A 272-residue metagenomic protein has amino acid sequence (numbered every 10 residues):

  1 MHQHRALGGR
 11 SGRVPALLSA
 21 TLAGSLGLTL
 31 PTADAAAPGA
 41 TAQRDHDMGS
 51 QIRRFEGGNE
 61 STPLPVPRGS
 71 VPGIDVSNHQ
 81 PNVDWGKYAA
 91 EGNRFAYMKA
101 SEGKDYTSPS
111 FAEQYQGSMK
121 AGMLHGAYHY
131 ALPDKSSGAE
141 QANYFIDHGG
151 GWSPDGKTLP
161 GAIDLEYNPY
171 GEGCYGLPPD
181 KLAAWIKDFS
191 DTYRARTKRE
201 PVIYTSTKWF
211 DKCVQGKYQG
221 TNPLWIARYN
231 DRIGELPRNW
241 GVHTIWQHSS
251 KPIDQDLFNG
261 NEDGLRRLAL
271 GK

Functional and structural regions predicted by a protein language model:
M1-A36: Secretory targeting and sorting signals
M1-Q3, D45, D147, Q247: Intrinsically disordered, low-complexity cationic segments
S11-P15, G27-L30, A42, S153 (+3 more regions): Polar low-complexity intrinsically disordered regions enriched in Ser/Thr and small residues
P38-Q80, G86, K217-K272: Functionally critical loop-and-helix segments that line ligand-binding/catalytic clefts of soluble enzyme domains
S61-R94, M98-D188, R194-R196: Substrate-binding cleft of extracellular glycoside hydrolase catalytic domains
D105, D134, F210, I233 (+1 more regions): Flexible, glycine-rich phosphate/dinucleotide-binding loops and adjacent beta-alpha linkers at cofactor/substrate
Q114-S118, S136-E140, N168-G173, E200-T207 (+2 more regions): Noncatalytic linker/hinge segments flanking ATPase motor cores
K157-N239: Catalytic domains of cell-wall/extracellular-matrix polysaccharide-remodeling enzymes, centered on de-N-acetylation
